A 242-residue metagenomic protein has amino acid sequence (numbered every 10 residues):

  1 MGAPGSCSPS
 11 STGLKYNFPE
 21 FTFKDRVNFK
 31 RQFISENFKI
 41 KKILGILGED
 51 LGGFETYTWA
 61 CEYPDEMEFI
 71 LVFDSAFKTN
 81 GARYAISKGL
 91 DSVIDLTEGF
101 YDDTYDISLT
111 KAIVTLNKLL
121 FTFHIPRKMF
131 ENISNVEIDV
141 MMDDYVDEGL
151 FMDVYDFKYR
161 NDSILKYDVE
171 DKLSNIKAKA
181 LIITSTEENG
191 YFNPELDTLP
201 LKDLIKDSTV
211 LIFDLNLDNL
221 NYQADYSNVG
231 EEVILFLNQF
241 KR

Functional and structural regions predicted by a protein language model:
M1-F54, C61, D65-E68, F73-F77 (+2 more regions): Gly/Pro-rich cap/lid or specificity-loop segments adjacent to the active site
G53-E55, F77-N80, K166, N189-F192 (+1 more regions): Flexible loop/turn segments at secondary-structure boundaries
A60-D65, P200-L204, G230-E231, F236: Short, surface-exposed basic-aromatic patches at helix termini and helix-loop junctions that form
S75, S185, L215: Cofactor-binding loop segments of dinucleotide-utilizing enzymes, especially the Rossmann-like FAD- and NAD(P)+-binding
A76-K88: A short beta-to-alpha transition loop/helix N-cap that caps and shapes the active-site region
A85, L90-T186, Y191-F192: Alpha/beta-hydrolase
L181-T209: Conserved loop-alpha-helix segment in the C-terminal half of the alpha/beta-hydrolase fold that carries the catalytic
D207-R242: Catalytic active-site module of serine/aspartate enzymes centered on a nucleophile-bearing elbow/loop
